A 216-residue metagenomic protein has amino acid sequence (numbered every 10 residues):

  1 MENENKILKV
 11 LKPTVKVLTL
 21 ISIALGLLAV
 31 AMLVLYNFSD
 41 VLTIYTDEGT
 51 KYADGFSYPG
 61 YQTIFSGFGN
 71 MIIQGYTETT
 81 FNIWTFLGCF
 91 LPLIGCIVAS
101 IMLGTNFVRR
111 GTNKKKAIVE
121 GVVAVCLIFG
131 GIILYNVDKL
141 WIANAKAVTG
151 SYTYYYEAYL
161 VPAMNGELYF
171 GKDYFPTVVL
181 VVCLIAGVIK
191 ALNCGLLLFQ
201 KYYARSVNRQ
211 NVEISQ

Functional and structural regions predicted by a protein language model:
M1-D47, P176, A186, L196-R205 (+1 more regions): Cytosolic juxtamembrane helix and N-cap/initiation of the first transmembrane helix
M1-N3, L35, T80, G104 (+5 more regions): Intrinsically disordered, low-complexity peptide-like regions
N3-P13, V17, Y76, T80-I83 (+2 more regions): Juxtamembrane loop-transmembrane helix junctions in multi-pass integral membrane proteins, especially the extracellular
V15-Y36, N82-D138, C183, G187-Q200: Signature of small four-pass
L35-T85, L140-T177: Long, glycine/tryptophan/cysteine-rich extracytoplasmic
L127-R209: Alpha-helical transmembrane segments of multi-pass integral membrane proteins, characterized by long hydrophobic
